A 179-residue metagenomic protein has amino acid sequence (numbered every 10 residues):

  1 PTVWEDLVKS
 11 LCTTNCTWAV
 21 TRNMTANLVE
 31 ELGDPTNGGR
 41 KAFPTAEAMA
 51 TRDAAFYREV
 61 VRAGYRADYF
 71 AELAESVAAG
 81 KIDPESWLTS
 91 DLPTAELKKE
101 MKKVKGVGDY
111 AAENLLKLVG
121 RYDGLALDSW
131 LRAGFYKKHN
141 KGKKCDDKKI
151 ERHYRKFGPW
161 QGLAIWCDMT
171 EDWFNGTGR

Functional and structural regions predicted by a protein language model:
P1-R179: HhH-family (HhH-GPD) DNA N-glycosylase catalytic core used in base-excision repair
